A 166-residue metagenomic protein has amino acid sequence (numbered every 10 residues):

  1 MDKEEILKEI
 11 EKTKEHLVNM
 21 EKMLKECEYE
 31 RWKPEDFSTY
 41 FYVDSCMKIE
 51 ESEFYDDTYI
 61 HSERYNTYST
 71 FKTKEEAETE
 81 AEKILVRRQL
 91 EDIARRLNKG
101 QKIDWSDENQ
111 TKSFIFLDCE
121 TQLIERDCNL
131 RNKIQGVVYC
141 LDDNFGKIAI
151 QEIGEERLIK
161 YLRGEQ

Functional and structural regions predicted by a protein language model:
M1-E28: Short, low-complexity, charged amphipathic interaction modules
K3-L7, C46, T73, L90: Short, compositionally biased
K14-K22, K147, G154-E165: Long, low-complexity, acidic Ser/Pro- and Gly-enriched intrinsically disordered regions in large eukaryotic
H16-E26, E75-A94: Generic detector of solvent-exposed, compositionally biased contiguous segments
Y29-Y42, V86-Q110, L158-Q166: Disulfide-bonded cysteine-rich modules in secreted/extracellular proteins, activating on the conserved Cys frameworks
K33-N66, N109-Q135: Short aromatic-glycine-(Arg/Gly/Cys) micro-motifs in beta-strand/loop hairpins
H61-R87, K133-L158: A short, charged, amphipathic alpha-helix used as a generic interaction element across diverse proteins
